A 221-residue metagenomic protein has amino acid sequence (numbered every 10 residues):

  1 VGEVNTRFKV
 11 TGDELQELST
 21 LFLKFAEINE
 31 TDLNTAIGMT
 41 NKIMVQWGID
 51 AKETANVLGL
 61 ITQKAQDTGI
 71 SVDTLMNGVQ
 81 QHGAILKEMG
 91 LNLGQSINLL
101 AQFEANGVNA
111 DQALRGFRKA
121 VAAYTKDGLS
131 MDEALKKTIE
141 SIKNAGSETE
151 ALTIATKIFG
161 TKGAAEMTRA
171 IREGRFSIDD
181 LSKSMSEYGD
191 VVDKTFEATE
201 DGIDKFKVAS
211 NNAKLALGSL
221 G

Functional and structural regions predicted by a protein language model:
V1-E197, D201-D204: Amphipathic alpha-helical interface segments used for oligomerization, scaffolding, and membrane association
D193-F196, E200-G221: Amphipathic interfacial alpha-helices that partition to lipid-water interfaces and mediate membrane engagement
